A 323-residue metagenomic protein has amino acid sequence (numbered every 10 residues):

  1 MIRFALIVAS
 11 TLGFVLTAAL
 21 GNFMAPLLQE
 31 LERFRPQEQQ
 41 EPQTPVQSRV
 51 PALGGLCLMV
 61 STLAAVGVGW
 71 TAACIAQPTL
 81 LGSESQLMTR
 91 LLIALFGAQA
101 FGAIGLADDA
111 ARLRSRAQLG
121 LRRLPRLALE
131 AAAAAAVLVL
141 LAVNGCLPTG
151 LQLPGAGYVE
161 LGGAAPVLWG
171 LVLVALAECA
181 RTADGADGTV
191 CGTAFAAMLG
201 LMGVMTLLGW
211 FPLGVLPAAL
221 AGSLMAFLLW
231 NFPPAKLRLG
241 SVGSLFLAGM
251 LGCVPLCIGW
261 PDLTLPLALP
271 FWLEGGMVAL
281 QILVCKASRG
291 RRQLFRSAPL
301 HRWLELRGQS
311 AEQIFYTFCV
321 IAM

Functional and structural regions predicted by a protein language model:
I2-L273: "…together with the soluble PPM/PP2C metallo-phosphatase catalytic core" -> "…together with the soluble PPM/PP2C
N22-F23, Q29-E38, P270-T317: Membrane-proximal soluble regions of multi-pass membrane proteins
V320-M323: Glycine- and aromatic-enriched alpha-helical transmembrane segments of multi-pass membrane proteins
